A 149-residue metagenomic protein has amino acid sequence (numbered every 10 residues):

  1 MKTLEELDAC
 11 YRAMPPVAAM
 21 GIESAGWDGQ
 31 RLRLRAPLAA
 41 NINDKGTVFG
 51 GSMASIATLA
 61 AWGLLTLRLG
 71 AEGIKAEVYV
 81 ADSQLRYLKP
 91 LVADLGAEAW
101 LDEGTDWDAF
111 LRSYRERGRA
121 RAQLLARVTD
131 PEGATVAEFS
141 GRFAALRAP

Functional and structural regions predicted by a protein language model:
M1-R35, A39-A40, I74: Non-catalytic linker/capping segments at the edges of enzyme domains
P16, Q30, E77-Y79, A93 (+2 more regions): Residue-level preference for beta-strand/loop junctions
A18-I22, A81-Y87, A109-L111: Short structured motifs
L34, A81-S83, A97, A122-L124 (+1 more regions): Hydrophobic residues positioned within well-ordered beta-strands of beta-sheet architectures
A36-L38, Y87, L101, A145: Hydrophobic residues in beta-strands and at strand termini
P37-W62, I74-E77: Hot-dog-fold acyl-thioester-processing enzymes
L64-T105: Hydrophobic beta-strand-centered segment that forms part of the acyl-chain substrate-binding groove
L91-V92, D102-P149: HotDog/MaoC-like acyl-thioester-processing domains
